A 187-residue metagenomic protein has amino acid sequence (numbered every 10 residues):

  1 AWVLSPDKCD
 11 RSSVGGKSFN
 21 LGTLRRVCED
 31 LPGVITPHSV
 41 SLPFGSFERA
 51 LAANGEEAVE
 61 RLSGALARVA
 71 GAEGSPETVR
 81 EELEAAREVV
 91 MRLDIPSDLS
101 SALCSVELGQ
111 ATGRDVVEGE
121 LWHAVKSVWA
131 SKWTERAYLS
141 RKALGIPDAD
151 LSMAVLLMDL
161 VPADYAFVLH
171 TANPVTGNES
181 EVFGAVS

Functional and structural regions predicted by a protein language model:
A1-G16, T23-R25, E57-A58: Charged, compositionally biased N-terminal leader segments and the immediate start of the first structured element
W2, N20, P32-V34, H38 (+2 more regions): A generic secondary-structure signal marking the coil-to-beta-strand transition
D10-S13, S41-S187: Extended, highly charged
S13-L42: N-terminal amphipathic, basic-rich helices that act as targeting or association modules
